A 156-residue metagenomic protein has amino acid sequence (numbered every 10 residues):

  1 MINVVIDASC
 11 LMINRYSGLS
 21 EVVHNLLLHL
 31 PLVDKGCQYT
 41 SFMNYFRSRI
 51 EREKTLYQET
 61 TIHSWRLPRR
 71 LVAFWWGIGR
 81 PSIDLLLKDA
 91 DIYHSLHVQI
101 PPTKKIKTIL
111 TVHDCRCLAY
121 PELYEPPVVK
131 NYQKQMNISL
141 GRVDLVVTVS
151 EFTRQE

Functional and structural regions predicted by a protein language model:
M1-E156: Carbohydrate transferase catalytic cores enriched for Leloir-type hexosyltransferases
